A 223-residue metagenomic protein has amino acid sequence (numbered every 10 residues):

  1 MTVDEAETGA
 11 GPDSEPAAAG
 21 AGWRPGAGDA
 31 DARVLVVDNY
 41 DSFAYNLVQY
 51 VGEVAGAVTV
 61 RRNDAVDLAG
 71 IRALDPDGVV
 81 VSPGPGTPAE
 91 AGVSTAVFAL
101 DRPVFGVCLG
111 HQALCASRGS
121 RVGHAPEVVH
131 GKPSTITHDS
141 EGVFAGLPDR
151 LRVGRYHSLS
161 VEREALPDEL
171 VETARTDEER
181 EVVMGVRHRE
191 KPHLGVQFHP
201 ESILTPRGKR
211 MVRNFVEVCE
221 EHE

Functional and structural regions predicted by a protein language model:
M1-T95, P206, R210-E223: N-terminal beta1-alpha1 cap of cysteine-dependent amidohydrolase-like domains
A57-V60, V122, E172: Generic structural signal for residues in well-ordered beta-strands
T59-A65, G86-P88, S134-T137, V153-Y156 (+1 more regions): Short gly/ser/thr-rich secondary-structure transition/capping motifs
P76-A145: Cysteine-nucleophile active-site neighborhood
P103-F105, R121, R152, V171 (+1 more regions): Proline-centered loop/turn at the N-terminus of a beta-strand
C108, H157, H199: Histidine-centered divalent metal-coordination motifs
S140-E190: Catalytic beta-strand/loop cores that center a nucleophilic Ser/Cys/Thr and support acyl-enzyme chemistry
D177-E223: A glycine-centered loop/beta-turn motif at secondary-structure junctions
